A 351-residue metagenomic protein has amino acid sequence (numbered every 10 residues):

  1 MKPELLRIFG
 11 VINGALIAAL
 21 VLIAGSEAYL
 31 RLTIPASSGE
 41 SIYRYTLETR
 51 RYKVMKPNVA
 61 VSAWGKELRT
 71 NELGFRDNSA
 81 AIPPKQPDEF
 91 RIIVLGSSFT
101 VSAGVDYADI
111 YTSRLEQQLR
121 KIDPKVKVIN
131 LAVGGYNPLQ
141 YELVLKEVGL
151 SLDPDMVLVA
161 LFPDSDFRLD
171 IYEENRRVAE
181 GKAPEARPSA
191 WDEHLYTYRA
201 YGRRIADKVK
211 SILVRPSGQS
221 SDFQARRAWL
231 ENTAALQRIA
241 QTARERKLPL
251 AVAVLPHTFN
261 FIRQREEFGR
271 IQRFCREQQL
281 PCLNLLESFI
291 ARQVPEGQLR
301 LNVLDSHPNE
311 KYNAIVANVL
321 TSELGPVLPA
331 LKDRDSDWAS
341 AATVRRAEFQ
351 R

Functional and structural regions predicted by a protein language model:
V11-E27: Hydrophobic membrane-insertion alpha-helices, especially the h-region of bacterial N-terminal signal peptides
G14, L301-R345: Histidine-centered active-site loop/cap adjacent to the catalytic His in serine esterases/O-acetyl transfer systems
E27, S97, Y141, V157 (+5 more regions): Generic structural signal for small/hydrophobic residues in well-ordered secondary structure, especially within
I34-D123, F289-Q293, L299-V303, R351: Membrane/wall-proximal cationic-aromatic binding patches
E67-R69, R91-I93, F99-E185: Conserved SGNH/GDSL esterase-like catalytic core that processes O-acyl groups on lipids and polysaccharides
E89-F90, P124-V126, L152-V157, R244-A251 (+1 more regions): Loop/turn elements at helix/coil->beta-strand transitions in domains of secreted/extracellular proteins
S113, Q117, L143, A234-Q237 (+6 more regions): Solvent-exposed, polar/charged alpha-helical surfaces in well-ordered, non-transmembrane soluble domains, broadly
F162-L280, L285-Q298, N302, R334-R351: Serine-dependent acyl-ester chemistry module
